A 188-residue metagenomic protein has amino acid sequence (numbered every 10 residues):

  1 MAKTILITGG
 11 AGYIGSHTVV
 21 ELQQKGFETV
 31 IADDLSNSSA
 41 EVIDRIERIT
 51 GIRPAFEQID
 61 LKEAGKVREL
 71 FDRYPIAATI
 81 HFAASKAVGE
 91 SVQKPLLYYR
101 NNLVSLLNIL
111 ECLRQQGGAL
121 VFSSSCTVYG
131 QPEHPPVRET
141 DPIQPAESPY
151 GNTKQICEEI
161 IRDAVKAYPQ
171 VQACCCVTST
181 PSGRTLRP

Functional and structural regions predicted by a protein language model:
A2-A78: N-terminal Rossmann/SDR dinucleotide-binding element
T4, E28, G118-A119, Q172: Residues at the starts of beta-strands that form the adenosine-phosphate
H17, E21, C112, I160: Rossmann-fold NAD(P)-dependent oxidoreductase module
S39, K86-A87, Y129-G130: Short beta->alpha connector loops of Rossmann-like oxidoreductase domains
A77-I80, V121: N-terminal Rossmann-like NAD(P) cofactor-binding module of classical short-chain dehydrogenase/reductase
A83-K86, S124-S125: Conserved NAD(P)H cofactor-binding loop of Rossmann-fold oxidoreductase domains
K86-E90, C112-L120: A short helix-coil junction within the Rossmann-fold of NAD(P)-dependent oxidoreductases
Q93-L96, R100-N108, A119, V128-T180 (+1 more regions): Catalytic helix-loop patch of NAD(P)-dependent Rossmann-fold dehydrogenases
